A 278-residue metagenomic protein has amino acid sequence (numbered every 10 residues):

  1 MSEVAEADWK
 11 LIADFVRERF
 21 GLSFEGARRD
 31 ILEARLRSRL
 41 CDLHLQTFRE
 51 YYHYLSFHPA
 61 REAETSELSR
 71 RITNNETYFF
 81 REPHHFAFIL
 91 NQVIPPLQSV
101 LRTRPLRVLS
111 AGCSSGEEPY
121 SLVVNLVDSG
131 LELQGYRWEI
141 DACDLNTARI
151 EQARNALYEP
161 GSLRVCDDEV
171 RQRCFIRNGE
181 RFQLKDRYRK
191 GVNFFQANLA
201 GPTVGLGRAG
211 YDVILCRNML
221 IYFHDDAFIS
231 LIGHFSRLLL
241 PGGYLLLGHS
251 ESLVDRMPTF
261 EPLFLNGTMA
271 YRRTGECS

Functional and structural regions predicted by a protein language model:
M1-L109: Conserved AdoMet
I89, I214, L239: Residue-level signal for inorganic ion chemistry
A111, L131-L215, M219-S230, S252-V254 (+1 more regions): Extended basic-aromatic, gly/pro-enriched interface segments that bind polyanionic ligands
S115-L133: Conserved SAM-binding loop of SAM-dependent methyltransferases across substrates and taxa, primarily the Class I
I229-P241: A short glycine-rich, Lys/Arg-flanked "PGG" loop and its adjoining helix->strand segment in the class I
P241-H249: Conserved beta-strand signature within the Rossmann-like core of class I S-adenosyl-L-methionine
R256-S278: Core SAM-dependent methyltransferase catalytic element
